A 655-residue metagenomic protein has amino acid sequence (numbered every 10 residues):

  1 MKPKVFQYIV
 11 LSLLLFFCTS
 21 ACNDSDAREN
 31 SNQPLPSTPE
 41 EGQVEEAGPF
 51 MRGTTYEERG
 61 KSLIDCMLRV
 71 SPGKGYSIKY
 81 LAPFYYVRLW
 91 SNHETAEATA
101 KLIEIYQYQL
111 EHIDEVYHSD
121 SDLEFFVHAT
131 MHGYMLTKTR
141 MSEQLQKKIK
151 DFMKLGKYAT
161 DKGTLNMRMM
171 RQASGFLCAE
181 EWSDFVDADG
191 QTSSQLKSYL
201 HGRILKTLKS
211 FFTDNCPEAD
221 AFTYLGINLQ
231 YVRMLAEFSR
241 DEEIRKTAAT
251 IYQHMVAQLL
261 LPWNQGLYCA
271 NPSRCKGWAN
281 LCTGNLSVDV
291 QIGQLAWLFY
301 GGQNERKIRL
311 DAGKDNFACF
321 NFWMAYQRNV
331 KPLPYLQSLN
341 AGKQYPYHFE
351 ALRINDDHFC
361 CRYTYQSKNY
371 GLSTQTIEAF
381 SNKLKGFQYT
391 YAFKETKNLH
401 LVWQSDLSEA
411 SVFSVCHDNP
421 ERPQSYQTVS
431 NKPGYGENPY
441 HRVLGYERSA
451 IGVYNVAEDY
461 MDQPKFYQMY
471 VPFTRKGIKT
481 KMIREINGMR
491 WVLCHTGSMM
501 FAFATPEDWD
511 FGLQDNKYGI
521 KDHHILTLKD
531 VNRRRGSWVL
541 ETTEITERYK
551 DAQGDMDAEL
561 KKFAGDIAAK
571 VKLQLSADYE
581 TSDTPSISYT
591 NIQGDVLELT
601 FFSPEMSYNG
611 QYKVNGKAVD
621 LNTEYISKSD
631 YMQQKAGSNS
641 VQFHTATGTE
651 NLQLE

Functional and structural regions predicted by a protein language model:
M1-I9: Bacterial N-terminal signal peptides that target proteins for export
V5, C18-V44: Bacterial Sec-dependent N-terminal signal peptides
I9-C18: Bacterial N-terminal signal peptides
P36-M170, L196-I204, Y300-E655: Ser/Thr/Asn(+Pro)-rich, low-complexity disordered segments
K138, E180-S183, R240: Short coil/turn linking the two alpha-helices of tandem helical-hairpin repeats
K162-K209, D214: Active-site cradle of extracellular carbohydrate-active enzymes
F185-G190, L235-T247: Inter-helical turn/loop segments and adjacent helix faces that build the functional surface of alpha-helical bundle
R233, K246-A312: Extended amphipathic alpha-helical segments with heptad-repeat/coiled-coil character used for oligomerization, fusion
